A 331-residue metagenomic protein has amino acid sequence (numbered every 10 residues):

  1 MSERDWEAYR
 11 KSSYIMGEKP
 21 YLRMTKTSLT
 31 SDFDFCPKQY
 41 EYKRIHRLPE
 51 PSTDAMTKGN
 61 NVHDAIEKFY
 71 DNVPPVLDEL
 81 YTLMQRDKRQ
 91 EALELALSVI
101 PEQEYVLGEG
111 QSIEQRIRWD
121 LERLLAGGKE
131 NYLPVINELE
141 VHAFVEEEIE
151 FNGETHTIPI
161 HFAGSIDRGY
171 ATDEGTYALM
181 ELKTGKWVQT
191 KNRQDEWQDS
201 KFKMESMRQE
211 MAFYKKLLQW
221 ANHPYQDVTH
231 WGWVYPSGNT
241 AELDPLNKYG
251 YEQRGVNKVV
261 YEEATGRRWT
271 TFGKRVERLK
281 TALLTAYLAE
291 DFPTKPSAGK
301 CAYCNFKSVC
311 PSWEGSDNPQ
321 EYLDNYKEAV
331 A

Functional and structural regions predicted by a protein language model:
M1-M24: Long, acidic, intrinsically disordered low-complexity segments
L22-P75, E114, E138, Y303-F306: Nuclease catalytic cores
S31-Y42, N61-H63, D71-L97, V228-H230 (+1 more regions): Short, compositionally biased low-complexity segments
D34-Y42, T176-T184, E277-A282: Active-site-adjacent bridging/hinge elements
H46, L182-K186, Y235-S237: A short beta-strand motif that forms part of the nucleic acid-binding face of small beta-barrel RNA-binding folds
T57, N61-I149: A non-catalytic, helix-rich entry segment at domain boundaries
L133-K215, Q219-A221: Non-catalytic protein-protein interaction segments used by genome-maintenance enzymes to assemble and couple activities
N192, K203-R208, K215-A331: Metal-dependent nuclease catalytic regions and adjoining charged, substrate-binding loops involved in nucleic-acid end
